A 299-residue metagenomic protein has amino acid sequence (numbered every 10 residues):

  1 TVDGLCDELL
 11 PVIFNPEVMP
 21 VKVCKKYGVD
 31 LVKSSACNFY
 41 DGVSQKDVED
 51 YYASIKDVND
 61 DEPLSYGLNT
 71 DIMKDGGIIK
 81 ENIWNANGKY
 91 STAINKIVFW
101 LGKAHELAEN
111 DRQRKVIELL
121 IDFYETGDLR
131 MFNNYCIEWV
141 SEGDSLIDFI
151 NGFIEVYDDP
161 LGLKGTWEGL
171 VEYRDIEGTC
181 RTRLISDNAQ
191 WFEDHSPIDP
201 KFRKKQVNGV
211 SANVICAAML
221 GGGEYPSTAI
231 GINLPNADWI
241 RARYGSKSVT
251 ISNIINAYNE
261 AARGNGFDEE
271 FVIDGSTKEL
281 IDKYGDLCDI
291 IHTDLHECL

Functional and structural regions predicted by a protein language model:
T1-M73, G77-E279, G285, D289: Contiguous, non-catalytic segments that form substrate-binding/exosite surfaces or channel walls
L287-L299: Short alpha-helix carrying the canonical HExxH Zn2+-binding catalytic motif
